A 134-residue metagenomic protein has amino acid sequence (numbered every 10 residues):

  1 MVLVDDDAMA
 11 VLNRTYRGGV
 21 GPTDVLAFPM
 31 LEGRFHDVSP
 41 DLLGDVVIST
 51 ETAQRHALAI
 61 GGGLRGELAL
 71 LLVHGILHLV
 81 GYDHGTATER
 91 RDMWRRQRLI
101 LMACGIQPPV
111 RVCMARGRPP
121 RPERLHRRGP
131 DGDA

Functional and structural regions predicted by a protein language model:
M1-E67, L79-A134: Active-site rim/adjacent substrate-binding subdomains
L71, G75-L79: Catalytic glutamate of the conserved HExxH
